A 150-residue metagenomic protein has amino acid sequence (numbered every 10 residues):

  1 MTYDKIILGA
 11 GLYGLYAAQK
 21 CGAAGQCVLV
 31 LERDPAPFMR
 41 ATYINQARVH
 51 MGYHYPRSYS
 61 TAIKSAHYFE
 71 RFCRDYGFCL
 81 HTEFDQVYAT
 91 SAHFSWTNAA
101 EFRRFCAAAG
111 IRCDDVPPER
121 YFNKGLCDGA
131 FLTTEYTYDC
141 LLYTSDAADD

Functional and structural regions predicted by a protein language model:
M1-T2: A short, basic/flexible loop-to-alpha-helix module at the beginning of a structural domain
K5-L29: N-terminal Rossmann-like FAD-binding beta1-loop-alpha1 element of flavoenzymes
L12, P35, H93-F94: Short, glycine/serine-rich, charged loops/turns that create anion-binding and catalytic segments at active sites
A23-T42: Glycine-rich FAD pyrophosphate-binding loop
Q46-Y121, L126-D128: Dinucleotide-binding Rossmann-like beta1-alpha1 core, especially the glycine-rich loop that anchors the ADP
S91, L132-T137: Short, flexible beta-strand-to-coil junctions
C140: C-terminal catalytic lobe of FAD-dependent flavoproteins
Y143-A148: Conserved small/polar residues in nucleotide/adenosyl-binding loops
